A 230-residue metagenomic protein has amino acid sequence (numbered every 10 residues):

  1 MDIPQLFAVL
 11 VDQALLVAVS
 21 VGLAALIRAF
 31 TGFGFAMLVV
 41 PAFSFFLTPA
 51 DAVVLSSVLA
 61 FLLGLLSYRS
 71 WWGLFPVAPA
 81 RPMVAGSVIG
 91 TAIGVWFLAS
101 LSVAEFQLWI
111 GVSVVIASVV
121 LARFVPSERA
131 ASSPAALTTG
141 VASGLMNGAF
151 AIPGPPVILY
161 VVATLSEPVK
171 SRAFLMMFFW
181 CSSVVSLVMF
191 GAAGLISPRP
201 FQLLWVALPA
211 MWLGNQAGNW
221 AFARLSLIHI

Functional and structural regions predicted by a protein language model:
M1-D12: Short, strongly hydrophobic alpha-helical membrane anchors
Q13-P82, T139-G140, G144, G154-N215: Small-residue-rich hydrophobic segments that form or flank transmembrane alpha-helices in multi-pass membrane proteins
G64-G73, V95, S100-V103, W109-P134 (+1 more regions): Transmembrane helix exit motif
W220-S226: Membrane-helix boundary connector in multi-pass membrane proteins
I228-I230: Conserved small/polar residues in nucleotide/adenosyl-binding loops
